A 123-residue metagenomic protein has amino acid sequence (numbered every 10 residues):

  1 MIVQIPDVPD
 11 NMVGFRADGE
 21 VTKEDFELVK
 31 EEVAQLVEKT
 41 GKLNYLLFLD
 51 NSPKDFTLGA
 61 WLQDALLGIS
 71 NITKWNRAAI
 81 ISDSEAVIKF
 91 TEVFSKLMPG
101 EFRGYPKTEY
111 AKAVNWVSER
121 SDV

Functional and structural regions predicted by a protein language model:
M1-V123: Amphipathic, Lys/Arg-enriched alpha-helical "gate/interface" segment within cytosolic domains that mediates
